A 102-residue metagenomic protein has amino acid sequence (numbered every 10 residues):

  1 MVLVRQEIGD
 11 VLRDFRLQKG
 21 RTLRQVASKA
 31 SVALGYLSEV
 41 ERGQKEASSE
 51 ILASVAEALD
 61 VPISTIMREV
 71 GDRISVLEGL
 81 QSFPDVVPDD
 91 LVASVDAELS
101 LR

Functional and structural regions predicted by a protein language model:
M1-Q18: A short, Lys/Arg-rich alpha-helix, primarily the initiator
D10, G20-R21, A47-E50: Residue-level signal for the short linker/turn that defines the boundary of a DNA-recognition helix
R13, R24, A53: Residues within the helices of the helix-turn-helix
R16, S48-A56, I66: Hydrophobic micro-packing sites on short alpha-helices
T22-S38: Short alpha-helical DNA-recognition segment
R68-R102: Short, charged recognition helix plus adjacent turn of helix-turn-helix-like nucleic-acid-binding domains
